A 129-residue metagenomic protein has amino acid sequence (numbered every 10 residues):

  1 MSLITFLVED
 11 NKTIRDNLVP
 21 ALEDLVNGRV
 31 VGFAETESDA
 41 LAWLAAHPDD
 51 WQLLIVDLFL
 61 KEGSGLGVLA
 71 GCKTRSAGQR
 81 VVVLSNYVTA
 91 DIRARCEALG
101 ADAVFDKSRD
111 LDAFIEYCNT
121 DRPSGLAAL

Functional and structural regions predicted by a protein language model:
E9: Conserved acidic carboxylate
K12-G32: Two-component/phosphorelay signaling modules centered on CheY-like receiver
F33-L53: Acidic, metal-coordinating helix/loop segments flanking the phosphotransfer/catalytic sites of two-component signaling
T36, S64-G67: Acidic catalytic/metal-coordinating carboxylates
D57-L58: Active-site residues of response regulator receiver
K61: The feature encodes the CheY-like receiver
L66-A77: Short amphipathic alpha-helix used as the core "switch/output" element in two-component signaling
